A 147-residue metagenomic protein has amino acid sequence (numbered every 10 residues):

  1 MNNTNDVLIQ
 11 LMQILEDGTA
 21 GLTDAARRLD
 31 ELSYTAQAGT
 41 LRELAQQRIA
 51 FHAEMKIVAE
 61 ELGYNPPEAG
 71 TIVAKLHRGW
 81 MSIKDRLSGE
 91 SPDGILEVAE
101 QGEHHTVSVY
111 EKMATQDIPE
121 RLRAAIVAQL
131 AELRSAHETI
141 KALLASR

Functional and structural regions predicted by a protein language model:
M1-L32, D93-D117: Alpha-helical bundle segments that constitute or directly flank the non-heme di-iron/ferroxidase center
N3-I14, Y34-A53, P92-L96, R121-S135: Alpha-helical scaffold segments that form or flank carboxylate-/histidine-based iron centers
T19, A26, H52, K56-A59 (+5 more regions): A structural signal for well-ordered alpha-helices, especially hydrophobic packing surfaces of coiled-coils
Y34, L41, P67, A74 (+6 more regions): Alpha-helix boundary/capping detector
A38-V73, I140-L143, R147: Conserved alpha-helical segments that form or flank metal/cofactor-binding pockets of metalloenzymes
I57-V107: Carboxylate-rich helix-loop segments that flank metal/cofactor sites and access channels in metalloenzymes
I95, A99-R147: Preference for long, well-ordered alpha-helical segments
